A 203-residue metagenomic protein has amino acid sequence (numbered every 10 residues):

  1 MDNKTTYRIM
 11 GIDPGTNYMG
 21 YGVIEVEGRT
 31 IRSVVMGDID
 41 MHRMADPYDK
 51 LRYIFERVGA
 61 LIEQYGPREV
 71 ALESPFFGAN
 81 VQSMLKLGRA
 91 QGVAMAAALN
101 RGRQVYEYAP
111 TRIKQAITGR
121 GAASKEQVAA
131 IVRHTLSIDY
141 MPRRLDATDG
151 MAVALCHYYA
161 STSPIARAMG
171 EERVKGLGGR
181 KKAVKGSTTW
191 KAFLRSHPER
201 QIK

Functional and structural regions predicted by a protein language model:
M1-K203: Phosphate- and other anionic-substrate recognition elements at nucleic-acid/protein interfaces
